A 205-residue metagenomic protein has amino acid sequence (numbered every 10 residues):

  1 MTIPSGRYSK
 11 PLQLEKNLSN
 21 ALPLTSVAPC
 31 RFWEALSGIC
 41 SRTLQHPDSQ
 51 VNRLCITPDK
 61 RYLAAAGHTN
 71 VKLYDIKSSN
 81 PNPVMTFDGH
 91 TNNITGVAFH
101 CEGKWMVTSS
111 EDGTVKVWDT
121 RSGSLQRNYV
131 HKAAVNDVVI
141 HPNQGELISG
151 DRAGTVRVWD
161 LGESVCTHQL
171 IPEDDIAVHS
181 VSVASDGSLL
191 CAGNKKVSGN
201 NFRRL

Functional and structural regions predicted by a protein language model:
M1-I3, L12-L18, L24-T25, L205: Cationic, amphipathic, low-complexity alpha-helical segments enriched in hydrophobics plus arginine/proline
I3-S9, F32-S49, H68-N92, V117-V135 (+4 more regions): Per-blade loop-tip surfaces of WD-repeat and WD-like beta-propellers in eukaryotic adaptors/scaffolds
K10-P11, N17-L22, S49-C55, N92-A98 (+2 more regions): Canonical WD40 repeat/beta-propeller blade segments in eukaryotic WD-repeat proteins
K16, P58-D59, C101-E102, P142-N143 (+1 more regions): Residue-level detector of Asp-centered blade-edge/turn motifs that repeat once per structural unit in beta-propeller
L24-V27, A65-T69, S109-D112, G150-A153 (+1 more regions): Conserved strand-to-loop turn within each blade of WD40 beta-propeller repeats
C30, L54, I94-V97, M106 (+5 more regions): Hydrophobic packing within well-folded, soluble alpha/beta domains
S188-L189, L205: C-terminal closing repeat unit and adjoining cap/tail of repeat-based domains
